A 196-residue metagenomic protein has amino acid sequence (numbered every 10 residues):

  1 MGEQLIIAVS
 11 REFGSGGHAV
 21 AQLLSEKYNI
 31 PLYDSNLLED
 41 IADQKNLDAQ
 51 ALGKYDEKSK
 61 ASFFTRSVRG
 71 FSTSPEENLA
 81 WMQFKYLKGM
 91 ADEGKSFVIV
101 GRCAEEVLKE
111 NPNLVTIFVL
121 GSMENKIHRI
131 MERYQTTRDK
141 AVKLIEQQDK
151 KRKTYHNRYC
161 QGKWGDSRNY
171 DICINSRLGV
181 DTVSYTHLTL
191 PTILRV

Functional and structural regions predicted by a protein language model:
E3-I6: Pre-Walker A (Motif I) flank of P-loop NTPase domains
V9-Q22: Glycine-rich phosphate-binding P-loop
Q22-Y28: A conserved segment at the C-terminal end of the G1
L32-A42: Short beta-strand-centered segment that lines the nucleotide-binding/catalytic pocket of NTP-utilizing
A42-S96: ATP-dependent small-molecule kinase phosphotransfer cores that center on conserved nucleotide phosphate-binding segments
K58-S67, T137-T182: Small-molecule kinase domains that catalyze NTP-dependent phosphoryl transfer to phosphate-bearing small molecules
P112-M131: Conserved phosphate-donor/acceptor-positioning beta-strand/loop module used by diverse small-molecule
T186-T192: Conserved small/polar residues in nucleotide/adenosyl-binding loops
